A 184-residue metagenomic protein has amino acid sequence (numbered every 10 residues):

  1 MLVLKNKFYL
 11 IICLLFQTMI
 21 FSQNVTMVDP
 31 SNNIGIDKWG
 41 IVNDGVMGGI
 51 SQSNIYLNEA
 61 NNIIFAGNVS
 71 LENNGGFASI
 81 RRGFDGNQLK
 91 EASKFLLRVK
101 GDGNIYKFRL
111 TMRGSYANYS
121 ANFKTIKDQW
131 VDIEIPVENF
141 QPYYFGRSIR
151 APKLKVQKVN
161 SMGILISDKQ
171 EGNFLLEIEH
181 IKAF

Functional and structural regions predicted by a protein language model:
M1-V25: Bacterial Sec-dependent N-terminal signal peptides
L2, F21-F184: Beta-rich carbohydrate-recognition modules and glycan-binding surfaces
